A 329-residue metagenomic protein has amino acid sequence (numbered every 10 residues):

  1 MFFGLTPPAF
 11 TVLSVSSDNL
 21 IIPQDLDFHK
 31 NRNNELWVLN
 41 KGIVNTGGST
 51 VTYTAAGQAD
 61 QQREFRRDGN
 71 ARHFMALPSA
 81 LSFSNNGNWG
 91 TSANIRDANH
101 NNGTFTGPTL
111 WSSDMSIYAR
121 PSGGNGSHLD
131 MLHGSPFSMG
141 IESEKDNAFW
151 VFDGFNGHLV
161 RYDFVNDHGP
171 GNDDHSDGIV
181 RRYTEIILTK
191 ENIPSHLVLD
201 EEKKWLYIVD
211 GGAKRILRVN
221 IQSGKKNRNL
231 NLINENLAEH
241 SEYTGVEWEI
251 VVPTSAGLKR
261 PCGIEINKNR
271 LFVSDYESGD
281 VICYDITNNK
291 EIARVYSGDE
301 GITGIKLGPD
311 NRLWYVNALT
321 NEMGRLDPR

Functional and structural regions predicted by a protein language model:
M1-L39, L326-D327: An edge-strand/N-cap motif at the start of beta-rich repeat modules
M1-T6, W37-R67, Y118: Beta-propeller domains
F2, Y53-Q61, W111-P121, Y162-D174 (+3 more regions): Short loop/turn segments immediately following beta-strands, especially the blade-tip and inter-blade linker loops
G4-V15, Q62-A71, Y118-L132, P170-K190 (+2 more regions): Blade-edge beta-strand/turn elements of extracellular beta-propeller and related beta-sheet repeat scaffolds
S17-N34, A71-N88, H128-A148, R182-K204 (+4 more regions): Beta-rich, blade/repeat-based domains predominating in secreted/periplasmic proteins but also intracellular
N31, L39-I43, A93-R96, G154-N156 (+6 more regions): Short loop/turn segments immediately following the C-termini of beta-strands
L39-V51, T91-P108, R161-Y162, V219 (+1 more regions): Short, conserved, GDST-rich strand-edge loop motifs in beta-rich repeat architectures
G69-A80, I95-D97, N101-E142: Asp-box/WD-like beta-propeller blade repeats and closely related beta-sheet repeat scaffolds
